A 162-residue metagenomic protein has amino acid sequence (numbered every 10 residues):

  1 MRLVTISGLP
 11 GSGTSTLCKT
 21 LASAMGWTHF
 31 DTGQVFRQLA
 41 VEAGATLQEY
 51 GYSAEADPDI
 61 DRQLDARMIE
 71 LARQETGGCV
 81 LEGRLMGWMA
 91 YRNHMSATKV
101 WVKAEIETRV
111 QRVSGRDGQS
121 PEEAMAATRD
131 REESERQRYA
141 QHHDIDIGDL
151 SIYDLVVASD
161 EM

Functional and structural regions predicted by a protein language model:
I6: Hydrophobic anchor at the beta1->P-loop junction of P-loop NTPases
L9: P-loop (Walker A) phosphate-binding loop of NTP-binding proteins
G13: Conserved glycine(s) of the Walker
L17: Hydrophobic positions on the alpha1 helix immediately C-terminal to the Walker A/P-loop
S23-F30: Post-Walker A helix-loop "phosphate-sensing" segment adjacent to the P-loop in P-loop NTPases
T32-R92, I106-E107, G118-E123, E133-E135: ATP-dependent small-molecule kinase phosphotransfer cores that center on conserved nucleotide phosphate-binding segments
W88, P121-M162: Small-molecule kinase domains that catalyze NTP-dependent phosphoryl transfer to phosphate-bearing small molecules
